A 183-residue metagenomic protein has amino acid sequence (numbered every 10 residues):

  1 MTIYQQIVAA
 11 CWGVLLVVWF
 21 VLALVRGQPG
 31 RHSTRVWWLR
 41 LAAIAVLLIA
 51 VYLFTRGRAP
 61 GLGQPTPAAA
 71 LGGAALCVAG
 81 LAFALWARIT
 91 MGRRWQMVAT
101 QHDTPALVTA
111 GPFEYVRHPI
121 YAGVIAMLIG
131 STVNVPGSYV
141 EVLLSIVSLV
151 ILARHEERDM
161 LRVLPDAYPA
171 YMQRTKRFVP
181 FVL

Functional and structural regions predicted by a protein language model:
M1-T109, A126-L183: Membrane-anchoring alpha-helices and their flanking helix-loop junctions
P105-V116, I120-Y121: Solvent-exposed interhelical
